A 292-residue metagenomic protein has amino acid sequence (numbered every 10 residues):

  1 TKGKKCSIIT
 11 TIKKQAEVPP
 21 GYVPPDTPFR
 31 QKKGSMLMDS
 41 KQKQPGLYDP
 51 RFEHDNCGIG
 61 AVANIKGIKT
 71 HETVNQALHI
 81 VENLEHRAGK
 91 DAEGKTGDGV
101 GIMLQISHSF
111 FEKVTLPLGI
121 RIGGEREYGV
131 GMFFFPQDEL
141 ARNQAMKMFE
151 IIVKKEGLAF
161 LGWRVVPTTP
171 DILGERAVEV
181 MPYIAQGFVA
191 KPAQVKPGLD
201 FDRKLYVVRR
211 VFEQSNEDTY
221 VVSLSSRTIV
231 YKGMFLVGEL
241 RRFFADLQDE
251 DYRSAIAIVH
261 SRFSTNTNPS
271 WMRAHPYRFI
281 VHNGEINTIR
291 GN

Functional and structural regions predicted by a protein language model:
T1, Q15-P24: Short, strongly patterned local motifs
S7-T11, Y22-G34: Short, positively charged and aromatic/hydrophobic N-terminal segments
T11-I12, V62: Mature cores of small secreted peptide/protein domains
G21, K33-N292: N-terminal segments that mediate ammonia production and transfer in glutamine-dependent amidotransferase systems
